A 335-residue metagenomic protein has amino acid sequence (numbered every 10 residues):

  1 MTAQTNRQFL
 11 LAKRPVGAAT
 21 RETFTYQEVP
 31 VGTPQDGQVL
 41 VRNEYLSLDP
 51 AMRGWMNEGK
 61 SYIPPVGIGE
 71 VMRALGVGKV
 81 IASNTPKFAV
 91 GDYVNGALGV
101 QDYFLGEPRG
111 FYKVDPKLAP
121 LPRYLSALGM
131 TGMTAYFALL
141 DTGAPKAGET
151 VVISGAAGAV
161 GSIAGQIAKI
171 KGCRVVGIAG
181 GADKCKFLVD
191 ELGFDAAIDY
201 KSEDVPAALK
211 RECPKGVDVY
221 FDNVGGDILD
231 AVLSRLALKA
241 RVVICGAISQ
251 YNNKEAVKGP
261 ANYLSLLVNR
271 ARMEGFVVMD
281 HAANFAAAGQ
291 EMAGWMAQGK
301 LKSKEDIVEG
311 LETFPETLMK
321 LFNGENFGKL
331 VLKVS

Functional and structural regions predicted by a protein language model:
T2-Q4, M279-S335: C-terminal hydrophobic helical "lid"/dimerization subdomain of Rossmann-like NAD(P)H-dependent oxidoreductases
P30-L48, M56-V100: Glycine-rich beta-strand-centered segment in the early N-terminal region that forms part of a ligand/cofactor-binding
M72-K79, K87-G155, K300: NAD(P)H dinucleotide-binding glycine-rich loop of Rossmann-like/cofactor-binding domains, especially the beta1-alpha1
N95, V152, I198, Y220-F221: N-terminal Rossmann-like NAD(P) cofactor-binding module of classical short-chain dehydrogenase/reductase
D102, G180-L188, V257-Y263: Short, glycine/polar-rich helix-capping loops at beta-to-alpha or helix-loop-helix junctions that flank or form
L125-E203: Mid-domain Rossmann-like dinucleotide-binding core that forms the NAD(H)/NADP(H) cofactor-binding site
D204-P214: Short amphipathic alpha-helix with an adjacent loop that forms part of the alpha/beta core around
D227-L301, V334-S335: Glycine-rich phosphate-binding loop and adjacent beta-alpha segment of Rossmann(oid) nucleotide-cofactor-binding
